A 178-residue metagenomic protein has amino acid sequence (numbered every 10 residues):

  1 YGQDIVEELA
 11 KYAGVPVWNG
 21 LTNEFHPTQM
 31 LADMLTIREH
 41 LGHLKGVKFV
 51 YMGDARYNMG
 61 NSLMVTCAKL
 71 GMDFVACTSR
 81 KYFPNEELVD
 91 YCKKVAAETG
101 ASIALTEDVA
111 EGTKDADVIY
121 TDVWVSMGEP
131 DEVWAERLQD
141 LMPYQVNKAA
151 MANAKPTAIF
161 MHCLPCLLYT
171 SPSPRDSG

Functional and structural regions predicted by a protein language model:
Y1-R38, L168: Phosphate/diphosphate ligand-binding glycine-rich loop within oxidoreductases
K45-A104: Glycine-rich phosphate/diphosphate-binding loop of Rossmann-like nucleotide-binding domains
E111-G112: Structural alpha-helical scaffold elements that stabilize or flank donor/cofactor-binding regions in carbohydrate
A116: An anion/phosphate-binding loop that grips the pyrophosphate of nucleotide cofactors and donors
S126-Y144: Glycine/threonine-rich flexible loop motifs
A150-T157: Short, conserved loop/helix-junction motifs that constitute active-site signature segments in enzyme catalytic cores
Y169-D176: Conserved small/polar residues in nucleotide/adenosyl-binding loops
